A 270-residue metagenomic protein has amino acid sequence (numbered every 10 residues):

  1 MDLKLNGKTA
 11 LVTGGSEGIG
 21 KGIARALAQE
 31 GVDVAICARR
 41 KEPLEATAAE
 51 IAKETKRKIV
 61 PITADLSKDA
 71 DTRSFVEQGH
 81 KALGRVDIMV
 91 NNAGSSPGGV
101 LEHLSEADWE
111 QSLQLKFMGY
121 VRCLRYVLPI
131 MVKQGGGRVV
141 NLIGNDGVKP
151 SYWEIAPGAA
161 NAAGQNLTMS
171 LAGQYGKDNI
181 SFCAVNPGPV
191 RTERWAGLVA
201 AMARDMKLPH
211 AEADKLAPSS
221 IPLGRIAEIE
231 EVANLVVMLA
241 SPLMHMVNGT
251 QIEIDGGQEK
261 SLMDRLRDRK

Functional and structural regions predicted by a protein language model:
T9, S16-G18: Conserved glycine-rich cofactor-binding loop
V32-A46: Conserved glycine-rich Rossmann-like NAD(P)H-binding loop of the short-chain dehydrogenase/reductase
V100-L101, D108-L113, A217: Substrate-binding pocket helix/loop in short-chain dehydrogenase/reductase
V140-A163, T168-K177, P189-V190, Q258: Catalytic loop of short-chain dehydrogenase/reductase
K149, V237, N248-K270: Short C-terminal tail/terminal secondary-structure segment of NAD(P)H-dependent dehydrogenase/reductase domains
G176, S181, V247-G249: Short, small/polar-rich loop/turn modules that mediate ligand/substrate recognition or access, typified
M206-H210, I221-V232: A conserved structural motif in NAD(P)-dependent oxidoreductases
